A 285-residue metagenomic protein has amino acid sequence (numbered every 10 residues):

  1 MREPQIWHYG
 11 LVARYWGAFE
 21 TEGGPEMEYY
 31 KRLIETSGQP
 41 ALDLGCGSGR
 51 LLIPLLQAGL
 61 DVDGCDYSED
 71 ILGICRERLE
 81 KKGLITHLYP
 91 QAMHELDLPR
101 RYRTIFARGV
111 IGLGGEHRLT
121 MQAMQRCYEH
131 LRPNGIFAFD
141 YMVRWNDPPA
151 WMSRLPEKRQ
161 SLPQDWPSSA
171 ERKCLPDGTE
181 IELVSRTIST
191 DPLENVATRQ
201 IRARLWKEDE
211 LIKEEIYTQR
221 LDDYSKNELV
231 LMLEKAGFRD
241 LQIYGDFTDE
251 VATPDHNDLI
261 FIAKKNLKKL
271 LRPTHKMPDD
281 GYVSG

Functional and structural regions predicted by a protein language model:
M1-Q39, R50: Conserved class I S-adenosyl-L-methionine
G45-G47: Class I SAM-dependent methyltransferase "Motif I" SAM/SAH-binding loop
L52-E95: Class I SAM-dependent methyltransferase SAM/SAH-binding core
D97-I105: A short acidic, Gly/Pro-enriched loop at the edge of an enzyme's catalytic core that lines a small-molecule cofactor
A107-V110: A short beta-strand submotif of the Rossmann-like class I SAM-dependent methyltransferase core that lines
M121-P133: A short glycine-rich, Lys/Arg-flanked "PGG" loop and its adjoining helix->strand segment in the class I
A138-E228: SAM-dependent methyltransferase
Y217-G285: C-terminal lobe and adjacent flexible extensions of AdoMet/dcAdoMet transferase-like proteins
